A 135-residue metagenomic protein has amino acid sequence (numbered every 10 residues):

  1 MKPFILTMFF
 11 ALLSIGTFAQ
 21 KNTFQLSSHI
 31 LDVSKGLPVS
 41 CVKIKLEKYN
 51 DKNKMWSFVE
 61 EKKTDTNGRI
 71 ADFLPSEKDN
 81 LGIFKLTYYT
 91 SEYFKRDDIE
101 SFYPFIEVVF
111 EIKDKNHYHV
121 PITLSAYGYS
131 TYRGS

Functional and structural regions predicted by a protein language model:
M1-I5: Positively charged n-region of N-terminal signal peptides that target proteins for export
L6-S40, K48, Y129-S135: Beta-strand-rich domain onsets/edges
Q25, I83-S135: Feature of secretome-associated and extracellular-like proteins
S40-I44, F84: Short beta-strand/loop motifs in extracellular/secreted proteins, especially within beta-sandwich accessory domains
K43-V59: Short amphipathic beta-strand segments in non-cytosolic proteins
K54-A71: Short, acidic Ser/Thr/Gly-rich low-complexity loop/linker segments typical of extracellular and cell-surface proteins
A71-I83: Short Pro-Gly-centered beta-turn/loop motif in secreted/extracellular proteins
